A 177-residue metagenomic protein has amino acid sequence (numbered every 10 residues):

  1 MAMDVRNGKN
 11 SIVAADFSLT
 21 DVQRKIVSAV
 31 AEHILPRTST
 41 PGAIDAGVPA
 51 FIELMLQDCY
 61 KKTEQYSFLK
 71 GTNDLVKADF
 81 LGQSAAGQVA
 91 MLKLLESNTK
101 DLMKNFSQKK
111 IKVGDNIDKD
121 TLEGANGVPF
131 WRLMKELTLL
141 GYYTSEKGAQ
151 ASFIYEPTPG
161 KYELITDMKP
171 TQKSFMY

Functional and structural regions predicted by a protein language model:
M1-R6, S84: N-terminal export signals
D4-A14: Short, contiguous pre-domain boundary segments
I12, V22-A29, I44-Y177: Mature-region segments of soluble proteins
F17-S39: Mature N-terminal segment immediately following signal peptide/propeptide cleavage in secreted/periplasmic
